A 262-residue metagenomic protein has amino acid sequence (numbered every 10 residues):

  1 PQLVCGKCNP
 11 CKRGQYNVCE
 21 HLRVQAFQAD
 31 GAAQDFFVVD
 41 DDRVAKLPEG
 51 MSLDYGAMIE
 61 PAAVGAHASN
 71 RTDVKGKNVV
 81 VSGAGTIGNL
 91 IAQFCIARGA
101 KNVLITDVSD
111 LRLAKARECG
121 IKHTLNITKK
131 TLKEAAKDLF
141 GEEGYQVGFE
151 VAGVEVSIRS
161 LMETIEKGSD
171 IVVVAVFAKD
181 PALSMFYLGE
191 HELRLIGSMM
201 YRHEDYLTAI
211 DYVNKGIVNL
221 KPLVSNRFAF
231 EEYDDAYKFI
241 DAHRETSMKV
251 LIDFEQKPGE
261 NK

Functional and structural regions predicted by a protein language model:
Q2-S82: NAD(P)H dinucleotide-binding glycine-rich loop of Rossmann-like/cofactor-binding domains, especially the beta1-alpha1
C5, A33-Q34, V44, A62-G65 (+7 more regions): A general structural signal for well-ordered alpha-helical segments in protein cores
D35-F36, N102, H123, V147 (+1 more regions): Well-ordered beta-strand positions
M51-K129, E134: Mid-domain Rossmann-like dinucleotide-binding core that forms the NAD(H)/NADP(H) cofactor-binding site
T72-K75, R98, A114-R194, D234 (+1 more regions): Glycine-rich cofactor phosphate-binding loops and adjacent beta1-alpha1 units of small-molecule cofactor enzyme domains
V80, L104, D170-V173, I196 (+1 more regions): Structural detector of well-ordered beta-strand residues that form the stable sheet scaffold of enzyme domains
V108-S109, F177, Y201: Residues in the short beta-alpha loop(s) of Rossmann-like NAD(P)-binding domains
R159-E163, H203, L207-K262: C-terminal hydrophobic helical "lid"/dimerization subdomain of Rossmann-like NAD(P)H-dependent oxidoreductases
